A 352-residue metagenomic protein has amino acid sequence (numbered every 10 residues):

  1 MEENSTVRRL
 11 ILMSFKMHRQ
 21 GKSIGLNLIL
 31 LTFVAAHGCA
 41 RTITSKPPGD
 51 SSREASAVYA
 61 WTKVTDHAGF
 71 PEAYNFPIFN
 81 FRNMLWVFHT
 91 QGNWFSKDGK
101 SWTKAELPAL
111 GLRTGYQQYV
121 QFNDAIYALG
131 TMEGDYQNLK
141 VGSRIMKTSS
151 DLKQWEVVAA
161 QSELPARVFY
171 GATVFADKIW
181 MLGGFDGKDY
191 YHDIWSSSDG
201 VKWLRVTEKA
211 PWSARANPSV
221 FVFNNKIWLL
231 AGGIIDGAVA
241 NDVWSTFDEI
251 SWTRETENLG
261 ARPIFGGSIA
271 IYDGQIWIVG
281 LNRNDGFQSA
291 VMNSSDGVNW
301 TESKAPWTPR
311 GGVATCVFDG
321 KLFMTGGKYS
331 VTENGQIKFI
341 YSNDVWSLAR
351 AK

Functional and structural regions predicted by a protein language model:
I11-L26: Bacterial N-terminal signal peptides that target proteins for export
N27-A36: Bacterial N-terminal signal peptides
I43-K352: Kelch-like beta-propeller repeat domains
